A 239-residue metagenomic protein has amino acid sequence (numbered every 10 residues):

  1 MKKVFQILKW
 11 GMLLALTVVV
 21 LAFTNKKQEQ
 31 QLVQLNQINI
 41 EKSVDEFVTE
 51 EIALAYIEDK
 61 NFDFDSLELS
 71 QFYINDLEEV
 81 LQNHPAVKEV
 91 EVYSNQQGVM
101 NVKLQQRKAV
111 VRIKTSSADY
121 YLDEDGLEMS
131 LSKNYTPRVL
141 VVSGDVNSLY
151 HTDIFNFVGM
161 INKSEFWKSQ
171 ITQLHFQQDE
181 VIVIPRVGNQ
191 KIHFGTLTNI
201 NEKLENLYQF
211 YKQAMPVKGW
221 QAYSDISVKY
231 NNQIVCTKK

Functional and structural regions predicted by a protein language model:
M1-E68: N-terminal membrane-targeting segments
L35, P85, N95-V99, S116-S117 (+7 more regions): Extracytoplasmic
Q37-V44, L104-K108, K133, G144-V146 (+4 more regions): Flexible glycine-/small-residue-rich
V44-N83, K133-F155, K212-K218: Periplasmic/extracytosolic POTRA-like scaffold domains at the N-termini of outer-membrane and outer-envelope
D76-D125, D225-S227: Structured, soluble extracytoplasmic/luminal domains of envelope-associated proteins
Q82-K88, N162-Q170, V217-Q221: Short secondary-structure junctions
K103-Q178, I184, I192: Extracytoplasmic segments of membrane-associated envelope/inner-membrane machinery
T198-K239: Extracytoplasmic/luminal low-complexity segments enriched in Pro/Gly and acidic/polar residues that act as flexible
